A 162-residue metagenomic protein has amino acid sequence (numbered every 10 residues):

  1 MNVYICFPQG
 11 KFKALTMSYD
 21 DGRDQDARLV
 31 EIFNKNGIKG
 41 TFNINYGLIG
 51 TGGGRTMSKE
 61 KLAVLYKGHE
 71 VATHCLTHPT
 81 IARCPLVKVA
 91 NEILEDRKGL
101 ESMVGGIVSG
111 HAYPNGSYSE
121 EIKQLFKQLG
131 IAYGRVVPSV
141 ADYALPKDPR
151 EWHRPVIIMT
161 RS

Functional and structural regions predicted by a protein language model:
M1-M17, G54-T56: N-terminal pre-catalytic segment of deacetylase/amide-hydrolase enzymes
Y4, R28-I32, E121-L125: A short acidic, amphipathic alpha-helical/loop segment
G10, G22-R23, M103, V156-S162: Catalytic grooves of carbohydrate-active enzymes
G10-K11, M17-S18, D26-G37: Active-site-proximal N-terminal segment of extracellular/periplasmic enzymes that hydrolyze or transfer
Y19-G22, C75: Active-site metal-binding loops of divalent metal-dependent hydrolases
D26, V89, I93, S162: Aromatic/hydrophobic pocket-lining residues that form the small-molecule binding cavity in soluble enzyme cores
N34-I122, Q128, A132, V140-V156: Metal-dependent polysaccharide deacetylase catalytic core of the NodB/CE4 family, i.e., the active-site-bearing domain
